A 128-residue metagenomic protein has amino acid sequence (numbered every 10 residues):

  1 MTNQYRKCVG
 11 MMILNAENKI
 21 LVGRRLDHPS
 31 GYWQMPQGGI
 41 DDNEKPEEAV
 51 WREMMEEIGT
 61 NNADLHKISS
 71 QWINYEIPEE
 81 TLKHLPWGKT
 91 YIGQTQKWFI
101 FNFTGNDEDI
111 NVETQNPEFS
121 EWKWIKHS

Functional and structural regions predicted by a protein language model:
M1-I20, G39-D42: Conserved N-terminal beta-strand and adjoining loop/helix that marks the start of the Nudix/MutT-like hydrolase domain
L14, L26, E53-E56: Short alpha-helical scaffold segments that flank and stabilize functional sites
H28-G31: A conserved beta-turn-beta hairpin within the catalytic core of GNAT-like acetyltransferases that forms part
Q34-M35: A short gly/proline-enriched turn/hairpin at secondary-structure junctions
D41-S128: Unchanged
